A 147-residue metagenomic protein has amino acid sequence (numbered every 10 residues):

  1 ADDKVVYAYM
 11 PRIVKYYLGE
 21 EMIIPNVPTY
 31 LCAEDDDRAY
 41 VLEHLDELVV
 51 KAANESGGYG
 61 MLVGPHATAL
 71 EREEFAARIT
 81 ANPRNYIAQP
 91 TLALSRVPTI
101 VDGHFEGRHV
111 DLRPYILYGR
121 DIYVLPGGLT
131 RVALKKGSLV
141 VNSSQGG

Functional and structural regions predicted by a protein language model:
A1-Q145: Domain-scale recognition of functional cores that engage charged ligands
